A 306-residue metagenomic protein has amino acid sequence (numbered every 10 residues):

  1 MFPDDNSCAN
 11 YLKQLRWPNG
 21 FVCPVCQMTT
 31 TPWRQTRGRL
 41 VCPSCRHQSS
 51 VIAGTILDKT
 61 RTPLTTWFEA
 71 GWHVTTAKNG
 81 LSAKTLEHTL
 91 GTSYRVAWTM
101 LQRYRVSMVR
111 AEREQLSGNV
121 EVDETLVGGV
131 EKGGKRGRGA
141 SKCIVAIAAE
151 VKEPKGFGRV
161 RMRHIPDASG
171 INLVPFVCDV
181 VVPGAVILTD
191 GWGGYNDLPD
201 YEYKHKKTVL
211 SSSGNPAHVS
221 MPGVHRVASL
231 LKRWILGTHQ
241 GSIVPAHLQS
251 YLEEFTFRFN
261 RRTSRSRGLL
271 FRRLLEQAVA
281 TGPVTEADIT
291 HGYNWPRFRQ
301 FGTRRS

Functional and structural regions predicted by a protein language model:
M1-S306: Residue-level recognition of single "structural anchor" positions that define or cap local secondary structure
